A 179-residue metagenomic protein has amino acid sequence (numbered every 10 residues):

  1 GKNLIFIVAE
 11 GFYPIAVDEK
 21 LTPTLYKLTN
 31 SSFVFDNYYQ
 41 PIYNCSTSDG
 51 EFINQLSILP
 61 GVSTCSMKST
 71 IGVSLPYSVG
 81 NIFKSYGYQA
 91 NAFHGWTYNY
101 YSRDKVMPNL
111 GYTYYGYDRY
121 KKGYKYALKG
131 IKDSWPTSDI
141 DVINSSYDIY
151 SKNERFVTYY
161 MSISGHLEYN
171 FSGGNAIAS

Functional and structural regions predicted by a protein language model:
G1-S179: Solvent-exposed soluble domains appended to multi-pass membrane proteins
